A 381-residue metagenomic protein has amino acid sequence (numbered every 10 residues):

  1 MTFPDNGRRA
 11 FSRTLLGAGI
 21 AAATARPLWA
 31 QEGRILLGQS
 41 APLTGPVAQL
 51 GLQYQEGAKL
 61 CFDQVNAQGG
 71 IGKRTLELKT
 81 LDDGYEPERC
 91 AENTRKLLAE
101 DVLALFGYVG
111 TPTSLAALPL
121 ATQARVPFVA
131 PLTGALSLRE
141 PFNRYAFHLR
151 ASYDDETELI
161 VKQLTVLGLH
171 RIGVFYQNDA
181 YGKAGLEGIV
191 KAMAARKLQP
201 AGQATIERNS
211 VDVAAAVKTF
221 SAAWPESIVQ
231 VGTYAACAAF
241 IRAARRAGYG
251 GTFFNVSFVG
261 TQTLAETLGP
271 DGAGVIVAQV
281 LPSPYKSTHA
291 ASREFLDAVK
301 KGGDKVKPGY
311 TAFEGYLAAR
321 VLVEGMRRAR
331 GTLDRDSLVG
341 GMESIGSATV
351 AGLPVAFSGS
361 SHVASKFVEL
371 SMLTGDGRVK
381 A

Functional and structural regions predicted by a protein language model:
M1-A10, T14-A25: N-terminal secretory signal peptides
P4, R26-A41: C-terminal segment of N-terminal export signals and the immediately downstream linker at the start of the mature
G38-G57, L81-P87, V109-P112, F175-K183 (+3 more regions): Extracytoplasmic "Venus flytrap"
Q49-E56, G69-S137, I206-S210, T233-A236 (+1 more regions): Beta-alpha junction/loop-to-helix N-cap segments that form part of ligand/metal-binding clefts
E92, A135-S137, R144-G248, P284-R293: Extracellular/periplasmic Venus flytrap/periplasmic-binding protein
L97, D101-V109, V129-P131, G173-Y176 (+4 more regions): Periplasmic-binding protein-like
I241-E314, G377-K380: Extracellular/periplasmic periplasmic-binding protein-like sensory domains
K301-A312, V323-V379: Segments of small-molecule ligand-sensing domains
